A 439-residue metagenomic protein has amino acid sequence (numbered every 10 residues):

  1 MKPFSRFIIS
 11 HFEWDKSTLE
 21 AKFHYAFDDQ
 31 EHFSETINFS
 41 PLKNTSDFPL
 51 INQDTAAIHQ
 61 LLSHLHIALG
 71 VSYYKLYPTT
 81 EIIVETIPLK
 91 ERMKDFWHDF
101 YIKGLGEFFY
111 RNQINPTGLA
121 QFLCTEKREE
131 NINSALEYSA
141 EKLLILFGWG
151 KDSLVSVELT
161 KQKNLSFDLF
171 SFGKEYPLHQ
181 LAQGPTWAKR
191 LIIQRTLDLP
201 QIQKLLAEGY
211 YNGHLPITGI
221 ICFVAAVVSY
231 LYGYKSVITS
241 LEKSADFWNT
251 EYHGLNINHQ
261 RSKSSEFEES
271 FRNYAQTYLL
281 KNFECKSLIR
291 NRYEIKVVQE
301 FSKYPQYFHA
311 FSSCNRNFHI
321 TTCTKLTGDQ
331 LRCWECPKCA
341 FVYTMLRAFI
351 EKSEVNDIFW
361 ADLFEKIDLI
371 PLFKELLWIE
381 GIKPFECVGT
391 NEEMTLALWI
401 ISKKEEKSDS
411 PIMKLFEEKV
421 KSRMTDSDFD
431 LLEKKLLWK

Functional and structural regions predicted by a protein language model:
M1-K142, L154, L159-L178, Q183-Q201 (+2 more regions): RNA-binding accessory domains that recognize and position tRNA/RNA substrates
M1-Y25, Q30-H32, S302-K439: ATP/NTP-dependent adenylation/nucleotidyl-transfer catalytic domains that generate, transfer, or process NMP-activated
T45, I51, G173-S313, I320-T321 (+1 more regions): ATP-dependent adenylate-handling ligase core
S72-V84, S229-V237, L346-D357, S402-S408: Short helix-capping/linker segments at secondary-structure and domain boundaries
L154-E158, G219-V228, Q299, K338-M345: Contiguous, well-ordered alpha-helical segments that form the cores/surfaces of helical PPI scaffolds
